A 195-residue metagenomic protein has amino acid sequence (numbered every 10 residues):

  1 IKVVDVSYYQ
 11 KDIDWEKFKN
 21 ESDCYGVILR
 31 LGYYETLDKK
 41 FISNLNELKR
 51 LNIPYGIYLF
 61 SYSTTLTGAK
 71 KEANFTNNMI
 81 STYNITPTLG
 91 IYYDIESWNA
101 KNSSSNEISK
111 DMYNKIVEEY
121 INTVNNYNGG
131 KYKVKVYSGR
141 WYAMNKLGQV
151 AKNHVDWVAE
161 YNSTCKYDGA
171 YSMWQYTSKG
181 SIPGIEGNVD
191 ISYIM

Functional and structural regions predicted by a protein language model:
I1-I121, N125-N126: Substrate-binding cleft of extracellular glycoside hydrolase catalytic domains
I1-S7, E21, G148-M195: Functionally critical loop-and-helix segments that line ligand-binding/catalytic clefts of soluble enzyme domains
S7-D12, G139-Y142, N162-S163: Short beta->alpha connector loops
Y34, T76, Y137-Y142, W157 (+1 more regions): Peptidoglycan cell-wall recognition and remodeling modules
G68-K71, Y142-V150: Glycine-rich, charge-decorated loop segments at or immediately adjacent to ligand/cofactor-binding or catalytic sites
E107-K110, K131-V136, N153-E160: Extracellular glycoside hydrolase catalytic/binding regions
M112, I116, N145-N153: Conserved N-terminal glycine/acidic-rich loop preference
N128-N145: Aromatic-lined carbohydrate-recognition surfaces of secreted/lumenal glycan-active proteins
